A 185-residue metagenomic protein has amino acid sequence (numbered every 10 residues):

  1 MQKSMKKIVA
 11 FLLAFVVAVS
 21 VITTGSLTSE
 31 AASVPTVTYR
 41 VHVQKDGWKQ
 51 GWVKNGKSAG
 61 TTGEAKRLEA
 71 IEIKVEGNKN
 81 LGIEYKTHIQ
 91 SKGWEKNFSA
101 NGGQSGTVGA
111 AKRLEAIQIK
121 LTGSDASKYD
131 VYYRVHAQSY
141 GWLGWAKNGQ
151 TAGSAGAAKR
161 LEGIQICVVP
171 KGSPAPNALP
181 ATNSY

Functional and structural regions predicted by a protein language model:
M1-L12: Bacterial N-terminal signal peptides that target proteins for export
V19-V34: Sec-dependent signal peptide cleavage junction
A32-Y185: Lectin-type carbohydrate-recognition ectodomains
